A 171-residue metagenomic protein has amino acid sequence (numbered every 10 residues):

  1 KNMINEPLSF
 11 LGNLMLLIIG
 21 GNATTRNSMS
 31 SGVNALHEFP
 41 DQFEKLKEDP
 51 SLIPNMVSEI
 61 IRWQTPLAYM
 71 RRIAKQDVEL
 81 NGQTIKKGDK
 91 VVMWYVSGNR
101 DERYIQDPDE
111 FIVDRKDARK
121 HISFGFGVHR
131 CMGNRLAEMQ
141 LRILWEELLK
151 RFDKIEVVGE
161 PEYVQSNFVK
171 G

Functional and structural regions predicted by a protein language model:
K1-G171: Cytochrome P450
